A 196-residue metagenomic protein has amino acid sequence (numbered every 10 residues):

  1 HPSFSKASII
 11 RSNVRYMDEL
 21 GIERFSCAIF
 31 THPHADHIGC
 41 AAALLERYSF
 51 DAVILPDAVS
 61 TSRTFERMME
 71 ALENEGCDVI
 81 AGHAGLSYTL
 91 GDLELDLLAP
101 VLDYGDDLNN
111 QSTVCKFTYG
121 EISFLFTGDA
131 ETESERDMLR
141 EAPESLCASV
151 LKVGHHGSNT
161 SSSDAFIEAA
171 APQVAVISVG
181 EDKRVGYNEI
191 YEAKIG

Functional and structural regions predicted by a protein language model:
H1-G196: Non-globular, low-confidence helical/coil segments that flank catalytic cores
